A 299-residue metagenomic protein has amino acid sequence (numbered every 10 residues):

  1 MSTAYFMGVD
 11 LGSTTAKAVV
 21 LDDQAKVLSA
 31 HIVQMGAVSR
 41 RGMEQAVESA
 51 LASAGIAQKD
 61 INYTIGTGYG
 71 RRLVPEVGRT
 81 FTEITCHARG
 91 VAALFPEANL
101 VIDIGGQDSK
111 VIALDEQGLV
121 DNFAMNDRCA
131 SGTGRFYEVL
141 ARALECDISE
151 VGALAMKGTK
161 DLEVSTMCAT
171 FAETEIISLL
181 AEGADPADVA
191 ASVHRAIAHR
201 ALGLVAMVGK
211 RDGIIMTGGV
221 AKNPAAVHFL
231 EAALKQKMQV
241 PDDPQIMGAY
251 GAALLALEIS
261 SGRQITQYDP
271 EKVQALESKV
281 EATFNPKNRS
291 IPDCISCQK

Functional and structural regions predicted by a protein language model:
S2-Q24, N99-G118, K160, K299: Gly/Thr-rich phosphate-binding beta-strand-loop-beta motif of the actin/hexokinase/Hsp70
Y5-R41, Q45, S49, V120-F123 (+1 more regions): Short glycine-rich, Thr/Ser-proximal phosphate-binding strand/loop in the N-terminal lobe of ATP-dependent enzymes
I32-G36, A52-T85, I112-A113, D121: Short beta-strand-loop/turn "lid" adjacent to the catalytic site in phosphate-handling enzymes
V38-S39, Q117-K160, C168, L254-E258: Glycine-rich phosphate-binding loop plus the immediately following alpha-helix
V47-N62, A201-D212: Phosphate/pyrophosphate-binding loops at sites that engage ATP/ADP/AMP, CoA/4′-phosphopantetheine, polyphosphate
Y69, V205, G209-A233, P244-G248: Glycine-rich phosphate-binding loops at beta-strand->alpha-helix junctions
A172-V205: Adenine-nucleotide phosphate-binding core of ATP-dependent small-molecule kinases
E258-K299: Acidic, glycine/GT-rich loop-and beta-edge segments that sit at the periphery of enzyme/chaperone cores
